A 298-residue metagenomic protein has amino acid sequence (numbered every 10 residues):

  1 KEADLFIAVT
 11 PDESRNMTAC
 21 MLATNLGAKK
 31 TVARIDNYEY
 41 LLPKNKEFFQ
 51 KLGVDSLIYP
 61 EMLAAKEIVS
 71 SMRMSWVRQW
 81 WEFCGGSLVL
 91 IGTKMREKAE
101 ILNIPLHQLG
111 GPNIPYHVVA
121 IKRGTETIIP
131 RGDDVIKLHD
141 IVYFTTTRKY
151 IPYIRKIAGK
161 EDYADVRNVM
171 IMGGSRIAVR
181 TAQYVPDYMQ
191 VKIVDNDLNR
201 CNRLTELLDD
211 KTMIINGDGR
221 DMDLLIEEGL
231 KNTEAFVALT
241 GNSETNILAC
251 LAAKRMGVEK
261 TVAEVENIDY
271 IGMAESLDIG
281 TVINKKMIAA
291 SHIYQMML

Functional and structural regions predicted by a protein language model:
K1-L298: Cytosolic regulatory regions of ion transport systems
